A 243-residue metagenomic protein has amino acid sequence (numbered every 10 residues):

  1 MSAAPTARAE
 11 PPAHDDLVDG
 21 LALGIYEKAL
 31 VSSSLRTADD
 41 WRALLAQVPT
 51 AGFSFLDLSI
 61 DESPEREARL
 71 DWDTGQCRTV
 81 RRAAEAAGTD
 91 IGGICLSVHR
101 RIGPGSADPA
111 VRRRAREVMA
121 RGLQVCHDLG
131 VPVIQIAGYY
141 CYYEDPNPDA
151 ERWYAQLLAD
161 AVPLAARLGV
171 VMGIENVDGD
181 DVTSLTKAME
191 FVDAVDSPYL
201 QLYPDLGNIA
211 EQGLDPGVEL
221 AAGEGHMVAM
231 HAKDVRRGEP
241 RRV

Functional and structural regions predicted by a protein language model:
M1-D128, A159, S197, G225 (+1 more regions): N-terminal pre-domain/capping segments
V18-A22, E27-A29, A38, F55-S59 (+3 more regions): Acidic/histidine-rich catalytic cores of soluble enzymes
E65, R101-I102, C141-E144, D178-V182 (+1 more regions): Short, small-residue-enriched loops and turns at beta-alpha junctions that line or gate enzyme active sites
E67-A68, G103-P104, D145-P146, S184-L185 (+1 more regions): Short Asp/Glu-rich motifs
G92-I102, Q135-C141, V170, D181: Substrate-binding cleft and catalytic face of glycoside hydrolase catalytic domains, especially the flexible beta-alpha
S106-R112, Y143-E151: Glycine-rich tight-turn/loop motif centered on a GG-T
C126-P146, L168-V177: Active-site groove signature of glycoside hydrolases
